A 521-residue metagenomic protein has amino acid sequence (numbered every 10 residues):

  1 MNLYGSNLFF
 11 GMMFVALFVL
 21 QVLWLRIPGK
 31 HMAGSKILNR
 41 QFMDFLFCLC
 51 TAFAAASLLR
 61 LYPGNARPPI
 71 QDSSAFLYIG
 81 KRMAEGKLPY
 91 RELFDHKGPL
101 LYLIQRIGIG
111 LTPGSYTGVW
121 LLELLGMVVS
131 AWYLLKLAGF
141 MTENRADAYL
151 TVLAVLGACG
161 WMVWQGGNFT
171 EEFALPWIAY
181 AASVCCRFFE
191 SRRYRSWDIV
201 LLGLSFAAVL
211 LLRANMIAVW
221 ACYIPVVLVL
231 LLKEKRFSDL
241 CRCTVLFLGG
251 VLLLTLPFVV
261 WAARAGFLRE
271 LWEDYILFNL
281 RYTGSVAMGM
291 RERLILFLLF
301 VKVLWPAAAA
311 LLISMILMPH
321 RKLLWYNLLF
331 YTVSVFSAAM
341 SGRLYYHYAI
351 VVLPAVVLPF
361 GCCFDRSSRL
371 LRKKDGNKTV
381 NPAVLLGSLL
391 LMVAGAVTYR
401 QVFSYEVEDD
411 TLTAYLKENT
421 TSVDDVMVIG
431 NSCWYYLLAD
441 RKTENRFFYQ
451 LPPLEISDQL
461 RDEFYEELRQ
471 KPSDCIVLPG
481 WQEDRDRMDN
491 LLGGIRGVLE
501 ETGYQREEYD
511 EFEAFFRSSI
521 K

Functional and structural regions predicted by a protein language model:
N2-L59, G139, R242, A383: Start-transfer (signal-anchor) and selected internal transmembrane alpha helices of multi-pass inner/ER membrane
V19-K30, L299-V335: Hydrophobic, aromatic-rich transmembrane alpha-helices and their immediate juxtamembrane boundary segments
L134-C159, L175-P176, R192-Y194, W325: Transmembrane-helix signature of polytopic, membrane-embedded enzymes that assemble or transfer cell-envelope glycans
G139-R145, A179-L201, K233-E234, L304-L323 (+1 more regions): Membrane-interface transmembrane helices that cradle and orient dolichyl/undecaprenyl
V163-A174: Short acidic/glycine- and proline-prone juxtamembrane loop motifs at membrane-interface regions of multi-pass membrane
W197-A214, W220-P225, L253, Y331-M340: Membrane-interface alpha helices of multi-pass inner-membrane proteins
A218, V335-S337, S341-K374: Hydrophobic/aromatic-rich transmembrane helices and adjacent perimembrane loops
P225, V402-R487: Short periplasmic/luminal acceptor-recognition loop of GT-C membrane glycosyltransferases, typified by
